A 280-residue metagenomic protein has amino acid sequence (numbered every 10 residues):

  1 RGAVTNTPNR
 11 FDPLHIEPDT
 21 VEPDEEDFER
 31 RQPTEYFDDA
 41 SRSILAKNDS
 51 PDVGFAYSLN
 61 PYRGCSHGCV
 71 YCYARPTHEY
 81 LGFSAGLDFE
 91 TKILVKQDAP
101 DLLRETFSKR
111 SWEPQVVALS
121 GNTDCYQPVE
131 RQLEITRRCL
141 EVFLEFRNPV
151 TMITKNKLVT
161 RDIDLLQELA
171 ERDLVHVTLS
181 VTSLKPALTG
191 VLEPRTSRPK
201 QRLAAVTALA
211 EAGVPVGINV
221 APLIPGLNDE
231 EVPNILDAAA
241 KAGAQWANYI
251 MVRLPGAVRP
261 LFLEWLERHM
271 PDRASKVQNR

Functional and structural regions predicted by a protein language model:
R1-A40, A46-K47, E230-R280: Auxiliary Fe-S-binding modules of radical SAM enzymes
D27-Y62, V70-T178, T182-T189, P199-V206 (+1 more regions): Conserved Radical SAM active-site core
P149, P215, Q245: Residue-level detector of anion-binding/catalytic polar loops
K157-T160, I224-P233: Active-site glycine- and acidic-residue-rich loops that bind and position anionic ligands or nucleotide-like cofactors
Q167-L169, R195, D237: Short, solvent-exposed amphipathic alpha-helical segments in soluble enzyme and RNA/protein-processing domains
L184, L192-R195, A208-D229, V252-L254: Conserved strand-turn element in the central/C-terminal portion of the radical SAM core barrel that lines
